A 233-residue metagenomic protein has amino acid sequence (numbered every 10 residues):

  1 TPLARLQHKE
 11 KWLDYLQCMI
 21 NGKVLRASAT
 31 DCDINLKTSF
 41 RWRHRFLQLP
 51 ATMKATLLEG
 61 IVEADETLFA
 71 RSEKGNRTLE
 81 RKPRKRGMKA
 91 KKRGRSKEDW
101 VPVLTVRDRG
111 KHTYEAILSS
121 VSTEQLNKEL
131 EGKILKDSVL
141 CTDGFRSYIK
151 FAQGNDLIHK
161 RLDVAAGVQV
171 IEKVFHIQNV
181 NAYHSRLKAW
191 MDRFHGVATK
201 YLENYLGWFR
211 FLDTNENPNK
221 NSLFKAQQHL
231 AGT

Functional and structural regions predicted by a protein language model:
T1-T233: Residue-level recognition of single "structural anchor" positions that define or cap local secondary structure
